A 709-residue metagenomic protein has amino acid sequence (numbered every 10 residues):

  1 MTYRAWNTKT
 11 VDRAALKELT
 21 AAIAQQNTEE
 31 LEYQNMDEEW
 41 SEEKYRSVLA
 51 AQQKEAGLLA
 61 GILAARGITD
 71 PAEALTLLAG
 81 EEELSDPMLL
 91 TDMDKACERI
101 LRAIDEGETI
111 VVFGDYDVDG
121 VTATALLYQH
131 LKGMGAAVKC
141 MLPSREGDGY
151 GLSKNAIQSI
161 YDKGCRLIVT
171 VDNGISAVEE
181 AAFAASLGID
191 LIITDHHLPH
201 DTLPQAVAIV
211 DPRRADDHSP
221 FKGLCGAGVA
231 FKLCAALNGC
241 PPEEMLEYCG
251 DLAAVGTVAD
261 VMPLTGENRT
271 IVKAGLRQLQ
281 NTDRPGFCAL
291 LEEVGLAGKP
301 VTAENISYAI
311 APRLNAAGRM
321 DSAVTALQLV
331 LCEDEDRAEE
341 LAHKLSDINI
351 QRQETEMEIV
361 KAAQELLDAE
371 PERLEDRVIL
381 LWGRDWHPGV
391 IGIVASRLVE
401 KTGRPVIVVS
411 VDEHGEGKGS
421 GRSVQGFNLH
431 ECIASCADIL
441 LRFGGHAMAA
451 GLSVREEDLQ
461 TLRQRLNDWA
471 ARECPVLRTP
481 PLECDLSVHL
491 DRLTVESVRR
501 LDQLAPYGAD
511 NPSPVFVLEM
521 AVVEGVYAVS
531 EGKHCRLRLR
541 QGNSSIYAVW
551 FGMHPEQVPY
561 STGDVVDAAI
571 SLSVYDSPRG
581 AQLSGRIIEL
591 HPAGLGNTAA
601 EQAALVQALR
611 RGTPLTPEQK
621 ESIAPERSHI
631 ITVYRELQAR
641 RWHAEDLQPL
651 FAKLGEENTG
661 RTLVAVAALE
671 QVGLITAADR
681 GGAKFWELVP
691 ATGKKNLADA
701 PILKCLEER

Functional and structural regions predicted by a protein language model:
M1-K54, L59, A569: Extended, charged alpha/beta regions that create polyanion-binding interfaces
T10-R13, S41, Q52-C165, L187-G188 (+2 more regions): Hydrophobic helix-and-loop "lid/oligomerization" segment in the mid-to-C-terminal part of catalytic domains
L19-T20, N27, L49-A74, S584 (+2 more regions): Structured, non-catalytic alpha/beta "coupling" segments that mediate domain-domain communication and provide generic
G120, R145-Y150, L198-H200, D217 (+1 more regions): Short, small-residue-enriched loops and turns at beta-alpha junctions that line or gate enzyme active sites
L126, Q205-P242, L246-V258, H629: Short alpha-helices
K132, A137, R269-Q364, V378 (+3 more regions): Acidic, two-metal ion nucleic-acid-processing modules in DNA metabolism proteins
V171-L224: Histidine/acidic-residue-rich, glycine-tolerant segments that coordinate divalent metal ions
